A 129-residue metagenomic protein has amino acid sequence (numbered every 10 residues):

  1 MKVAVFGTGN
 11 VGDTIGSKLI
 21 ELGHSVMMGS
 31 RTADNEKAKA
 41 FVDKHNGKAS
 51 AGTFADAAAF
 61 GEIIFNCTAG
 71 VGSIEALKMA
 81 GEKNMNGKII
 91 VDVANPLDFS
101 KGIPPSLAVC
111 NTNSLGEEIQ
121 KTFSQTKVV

Functional and structural regions predicted by a protein language model:
M1, H24, A49, K88 (+1 more regions): A structural micro-motif
M1-K44: NAD(P)+-binding Rossmann beta1-loop-alpha1 motif at the extreme N-terminus of oxidoreductases
G12, A38, S73, T112-G116: A general structural signal for well-ordered alpha-helical segments in protein cores
F41, A76-M79, L115, I119: A general structural detector for well-ordered alpha-helical segments in enzyme core domains, enriched
D43-G47, A108-C110: Short, hinge-like loop/turn segments at secondary-structure boundaries
H45-V91, N95-I103: Rossmann-like NAD(P)-binding element
N86-I89, V93-V129: Rossmann-fold NAD(P)-binding glycine/threonine-rich loop
